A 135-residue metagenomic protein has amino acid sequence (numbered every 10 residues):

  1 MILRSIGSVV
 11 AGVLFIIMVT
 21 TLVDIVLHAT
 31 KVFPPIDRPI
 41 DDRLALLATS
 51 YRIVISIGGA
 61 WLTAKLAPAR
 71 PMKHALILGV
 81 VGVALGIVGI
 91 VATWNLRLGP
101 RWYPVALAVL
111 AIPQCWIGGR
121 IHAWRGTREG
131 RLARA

Functional and structural regions predicted by a protein language model:
M1-A135: Juxtamembrane/disordered regions of integral membrane proteins
